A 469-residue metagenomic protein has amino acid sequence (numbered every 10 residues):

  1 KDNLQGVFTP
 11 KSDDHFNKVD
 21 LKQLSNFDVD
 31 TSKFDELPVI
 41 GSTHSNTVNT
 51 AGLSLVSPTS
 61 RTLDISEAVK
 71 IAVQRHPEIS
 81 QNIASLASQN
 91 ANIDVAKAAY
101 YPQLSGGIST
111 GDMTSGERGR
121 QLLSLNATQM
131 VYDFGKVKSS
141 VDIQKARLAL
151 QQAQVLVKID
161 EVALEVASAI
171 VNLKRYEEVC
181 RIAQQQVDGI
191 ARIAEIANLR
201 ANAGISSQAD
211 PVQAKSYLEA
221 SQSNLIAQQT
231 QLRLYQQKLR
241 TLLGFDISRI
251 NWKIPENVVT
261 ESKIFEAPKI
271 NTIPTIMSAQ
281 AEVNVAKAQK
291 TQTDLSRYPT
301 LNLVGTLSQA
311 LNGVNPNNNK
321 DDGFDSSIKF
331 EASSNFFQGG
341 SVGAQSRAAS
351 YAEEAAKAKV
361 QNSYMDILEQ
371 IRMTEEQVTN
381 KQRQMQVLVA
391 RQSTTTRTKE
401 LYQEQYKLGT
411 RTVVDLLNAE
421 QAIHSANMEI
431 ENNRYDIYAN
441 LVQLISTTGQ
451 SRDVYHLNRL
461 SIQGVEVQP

Functional and structural regions predicted by a protein language model:
K1-D35, L55-S57, I247, E429-P469: Acidic, low-complexity, intrinsically disordered peripheral segments
N26, K158-T272, T374-Q377, K381 (+2 more regions): Periplasmic alpha-helical coiled-coil/stalk elements that build and connect Gram-negative outer-membrane
I40-I71: Regulatory alphaC helix of protein kinase catalytic domains
V48-N49, V56-P58, I226-T272, T300-N302 (+1 more regions): Short, solvent-exposed, mixed-charge loop/turn linkers that connect secondary-structure elements
S80, Q103-G119, V131-V157, M277 (+3 more regions): Small/polar (Gly/Ser/Thr/Ala-rich) solvent-exposed segments that form structured loops/beta-strands/short helices used
Q81-A96, K158, V162-V187, R192 (+6 more regions): Amphipathic alpha-helical coiled-coil segments
L125-A127, F330: Membrane-embedded beta-strands of outer-membrane beta-barrel proteins, especially the hydrophobic/small aromatic
